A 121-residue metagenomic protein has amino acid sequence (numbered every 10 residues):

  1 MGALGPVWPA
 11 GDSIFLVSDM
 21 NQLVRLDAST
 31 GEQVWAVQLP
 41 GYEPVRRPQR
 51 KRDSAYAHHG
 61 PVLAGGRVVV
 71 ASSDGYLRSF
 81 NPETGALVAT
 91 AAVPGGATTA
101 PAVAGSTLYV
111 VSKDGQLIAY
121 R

Functional and structural regions predicted by a protein language model:
M1-G11, A36-V62, T90-V103: Extracytoplasmic beta-rich repeat domains
S18-D19, S72-S73, S112-K113: Structural signature of WD-repeat beta-propellers
V24, A28-Y42: Histidine/lysine/aspartate-rich catalytic loop segments that bind and position anionic ligands
D27-T30, N81-G85, R121: Short loop/turn segments that connect beta-strands within beta-propeller blades
V93-R121: Blade-level signature of beta-propeller repeat domains, shared across WD40, Kelch, NHL, RCC1 and BNR/Asp-box propellers
